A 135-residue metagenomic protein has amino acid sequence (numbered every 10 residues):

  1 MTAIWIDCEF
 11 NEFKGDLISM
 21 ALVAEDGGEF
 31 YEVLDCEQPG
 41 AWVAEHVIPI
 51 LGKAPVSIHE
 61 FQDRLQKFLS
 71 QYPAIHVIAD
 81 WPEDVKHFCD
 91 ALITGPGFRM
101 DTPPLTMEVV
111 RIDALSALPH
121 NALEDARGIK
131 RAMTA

Functional and structural regions predicted by a protein language model:
I4, E9-E83: Conserved non-catalytic scaffold segment of RNase H-like nuclease domains
K67, H87-D90, R131: Residue-level signal for well-ordered alpha-helical scaffold segments within enzymatic catalytic domains
W81, A114-A135: Acidic, Mg2+-coordinating catalytic module of metal-dependent nucleases/exonucleases that use a two-metal-ion mechanism
V85-T102: Substrate-recognition/cap helix-loop segment adjacent to the acidic, metal-dependent catalytic center of Asp-based
F98-L118: Short, flexible loop segments at boundaries between secondary-structure elements
